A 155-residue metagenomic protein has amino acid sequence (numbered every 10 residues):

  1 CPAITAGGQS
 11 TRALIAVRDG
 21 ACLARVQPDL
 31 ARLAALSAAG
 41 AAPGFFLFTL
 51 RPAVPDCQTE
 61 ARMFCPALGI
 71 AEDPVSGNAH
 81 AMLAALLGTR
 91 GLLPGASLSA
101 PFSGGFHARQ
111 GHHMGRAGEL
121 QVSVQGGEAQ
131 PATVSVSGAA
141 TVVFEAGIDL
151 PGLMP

Functional and structural regions predicted by a protein language model:
C1-P155: Active-site proximal loop and beta-alpha junction motif in alpha/beta enzyme cores
